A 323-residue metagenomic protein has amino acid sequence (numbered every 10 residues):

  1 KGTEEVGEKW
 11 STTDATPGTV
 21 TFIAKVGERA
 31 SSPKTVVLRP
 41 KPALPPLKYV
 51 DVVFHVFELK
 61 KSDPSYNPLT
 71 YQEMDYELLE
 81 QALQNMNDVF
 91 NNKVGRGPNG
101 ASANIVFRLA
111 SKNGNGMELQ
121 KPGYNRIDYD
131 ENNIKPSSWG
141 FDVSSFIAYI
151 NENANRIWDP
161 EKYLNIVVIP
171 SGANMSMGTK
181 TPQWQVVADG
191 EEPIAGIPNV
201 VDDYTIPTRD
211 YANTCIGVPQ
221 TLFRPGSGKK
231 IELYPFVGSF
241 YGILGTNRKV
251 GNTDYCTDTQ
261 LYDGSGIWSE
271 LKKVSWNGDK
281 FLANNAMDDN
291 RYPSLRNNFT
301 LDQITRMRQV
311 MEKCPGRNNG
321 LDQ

Functional and structural regions predicted by a protein language model:
G2-T21: Solvent-exposed segments in extracellular or luminal domains encompassing
G27-K162, P170, E312-Q323: Propeptide-to-catalytic entry region of secreted or membrane-anchored zinc metalloproteases
P68-T70, K121-F146, V186-I216, Q220-F223 (+2 more regions): Surface-exposed intrinsically disordered loops and tails
E77-Q84, D88, I231, P235-S239 (+2 more regions): Solvent-exposed, polar/charged alpha-helical surfaces in well-ordered, non-transmembrane soluble domains, broadly
V143-R248: Active-site-proximal segment of zinc-dependent metalloprotease catalytic domains
G178-G196, P235, Y292-Q323: C-terminal/domain-terminus segments
R209-N298, D302: The catalytic-center signature of Zn2+-dependent metalloproteases
